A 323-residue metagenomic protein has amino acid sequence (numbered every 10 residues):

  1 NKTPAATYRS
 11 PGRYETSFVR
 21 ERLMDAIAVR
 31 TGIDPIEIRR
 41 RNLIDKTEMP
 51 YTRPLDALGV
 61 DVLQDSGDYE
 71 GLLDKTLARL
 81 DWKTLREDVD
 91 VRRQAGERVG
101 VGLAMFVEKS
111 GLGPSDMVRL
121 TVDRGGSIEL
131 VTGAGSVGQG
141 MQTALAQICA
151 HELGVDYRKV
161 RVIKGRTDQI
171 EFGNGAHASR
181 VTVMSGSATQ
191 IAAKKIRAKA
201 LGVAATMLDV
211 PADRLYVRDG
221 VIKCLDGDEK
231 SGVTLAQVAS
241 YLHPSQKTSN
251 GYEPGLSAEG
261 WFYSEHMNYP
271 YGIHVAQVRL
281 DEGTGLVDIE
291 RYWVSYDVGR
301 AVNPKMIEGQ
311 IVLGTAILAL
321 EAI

Functional and structural regions predicted by a protein language model:
N1-G71, K75-A78, T84-I323: Cofactor-binding beta-sheet edge motifs in enzyme active sites
